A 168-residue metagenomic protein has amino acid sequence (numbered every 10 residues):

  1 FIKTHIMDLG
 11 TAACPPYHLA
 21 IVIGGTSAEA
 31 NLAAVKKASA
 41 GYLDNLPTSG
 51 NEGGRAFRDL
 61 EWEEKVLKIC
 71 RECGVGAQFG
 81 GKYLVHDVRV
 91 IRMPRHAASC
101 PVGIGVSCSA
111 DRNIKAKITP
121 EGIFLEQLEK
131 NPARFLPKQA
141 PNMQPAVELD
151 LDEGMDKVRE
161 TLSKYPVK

Functional and structural regions predicted by a protein language model:
F1-A146, L151, V158-T161: Non-transmembrane, aqueous-exposed alpha-helical and coiled segments at domain scale
K164-P166: Short, well-ordered loop/turn sites that connect or cap secondary structure elements
